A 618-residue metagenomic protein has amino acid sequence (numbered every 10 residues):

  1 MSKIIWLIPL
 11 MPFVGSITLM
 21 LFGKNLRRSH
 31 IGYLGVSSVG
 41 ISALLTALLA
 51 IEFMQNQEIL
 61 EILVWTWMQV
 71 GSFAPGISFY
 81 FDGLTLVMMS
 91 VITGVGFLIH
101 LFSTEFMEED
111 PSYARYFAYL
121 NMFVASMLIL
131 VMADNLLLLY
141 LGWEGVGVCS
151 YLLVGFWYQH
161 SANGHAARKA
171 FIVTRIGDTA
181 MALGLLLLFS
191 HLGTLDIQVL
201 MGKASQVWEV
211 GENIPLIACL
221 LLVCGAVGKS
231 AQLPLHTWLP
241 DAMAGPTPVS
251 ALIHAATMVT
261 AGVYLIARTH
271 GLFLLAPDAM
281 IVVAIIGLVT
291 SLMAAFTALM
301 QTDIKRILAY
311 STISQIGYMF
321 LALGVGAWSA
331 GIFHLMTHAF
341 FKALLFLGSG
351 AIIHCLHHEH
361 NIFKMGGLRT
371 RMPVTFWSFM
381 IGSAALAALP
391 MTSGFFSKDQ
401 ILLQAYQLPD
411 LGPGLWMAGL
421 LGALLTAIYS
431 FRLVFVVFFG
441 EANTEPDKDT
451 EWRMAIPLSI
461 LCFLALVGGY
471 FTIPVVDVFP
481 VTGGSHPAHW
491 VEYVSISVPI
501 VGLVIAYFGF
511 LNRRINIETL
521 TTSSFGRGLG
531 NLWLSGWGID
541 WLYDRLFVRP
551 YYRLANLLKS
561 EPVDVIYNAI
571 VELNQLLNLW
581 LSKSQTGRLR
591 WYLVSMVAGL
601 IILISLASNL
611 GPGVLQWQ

Functional and structural regions predicted by a protein language model:
M1-L10, L26-Y33, F73-V91, I129-G142 (+6 more regions): Membrane-entry segments of alpha-helical transmembrane domains in multi-pass membrane proteins
M1-W6, L10, T18-A118, H191-E212 (+5 more regions): Transmembrane helix-loop-helix hairpins at membrane boundaries of multipass inner-membrane proteins
S37-F53, G177-L187, F379-A387, P457-F471 (+2 more regions): Hydrophobic alpha-helical membrane-insertion segments
I59-F81, L408, G484-H489, L534-S535 (+2 more regions): Interfacial loop/helix-cap signal at membrane boundaries in integral membrane proteins
F73-I77, N361-G366, E441-E445, L576-T586: Cytosolic juxtamembrane amphipathic/interface segments immediately preceding and feeding into a transmembrane helix
G94, L98-L139, V148-T450, C462-L464 (+1 more regions): Hydrophobic transmembrane alpha-helices and their helix-loop junctions in integral membrane proteins
D447-I505: Hard-cation-handling environments
V478-W490, I515-Q618: Aromatic-capped, Gly/Pro-kinked transmembrane alpha-helices
